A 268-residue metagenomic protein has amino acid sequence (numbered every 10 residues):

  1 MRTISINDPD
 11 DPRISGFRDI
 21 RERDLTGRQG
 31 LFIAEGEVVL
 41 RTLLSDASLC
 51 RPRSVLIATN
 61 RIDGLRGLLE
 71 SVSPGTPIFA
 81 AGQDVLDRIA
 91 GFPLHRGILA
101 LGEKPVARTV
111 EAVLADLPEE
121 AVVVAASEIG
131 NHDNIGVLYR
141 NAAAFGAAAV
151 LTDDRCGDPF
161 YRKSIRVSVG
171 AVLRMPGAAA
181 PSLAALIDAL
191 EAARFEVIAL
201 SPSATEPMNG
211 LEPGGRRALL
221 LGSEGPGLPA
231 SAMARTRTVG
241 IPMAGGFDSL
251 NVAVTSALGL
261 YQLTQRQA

Functional and structural regions predicted by a protein language model:
M1-P93: N-terminal positively charged helical leader segments and presequences
T3, I78-A80, G177, V197-A199 (+1 more regions): Conserved beta-strand scaffold positions in the cores of enzyme catalytic domains, especially in NTP/NDP-utilizing
G36, G130-V137, L250-T255: Amphipathic alpha-helical repeat scaffolds
E37, N60-I62, V85, P105 (+3 more regions): Short glycine-rich anion-binding loops that position phosphate/pyrophosphate groups of nucleotides and phosphorylated
A81-G82, S127, D153-D154, P176 (+1 more regions): Short beta->alpha connector loops at strand-helix junctions that form conserved, small/polar/Pro-enriched
G97-A100, N141-F145, P159-V172, A230-A268: Structured adenosyl-cofactor binding patch, chiefly the S-adenosyl-L-methionine
L101, V110-A204: RNA substrate-binding interface of SAM-dependent RNA methyltransferases
I198-F247: Active-site/ligand-binding-proximal alpha/beta "capping" segment
